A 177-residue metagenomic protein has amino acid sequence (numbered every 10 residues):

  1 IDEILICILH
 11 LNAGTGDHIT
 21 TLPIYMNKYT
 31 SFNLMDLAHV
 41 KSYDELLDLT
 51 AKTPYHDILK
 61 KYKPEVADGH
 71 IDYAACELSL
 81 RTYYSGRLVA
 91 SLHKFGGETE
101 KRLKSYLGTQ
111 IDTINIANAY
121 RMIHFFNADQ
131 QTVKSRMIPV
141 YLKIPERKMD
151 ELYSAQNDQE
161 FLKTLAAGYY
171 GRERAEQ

Functional and structural regions predicted by a protein language model:
I1-Q177: Extended alpha-helical surfaces
